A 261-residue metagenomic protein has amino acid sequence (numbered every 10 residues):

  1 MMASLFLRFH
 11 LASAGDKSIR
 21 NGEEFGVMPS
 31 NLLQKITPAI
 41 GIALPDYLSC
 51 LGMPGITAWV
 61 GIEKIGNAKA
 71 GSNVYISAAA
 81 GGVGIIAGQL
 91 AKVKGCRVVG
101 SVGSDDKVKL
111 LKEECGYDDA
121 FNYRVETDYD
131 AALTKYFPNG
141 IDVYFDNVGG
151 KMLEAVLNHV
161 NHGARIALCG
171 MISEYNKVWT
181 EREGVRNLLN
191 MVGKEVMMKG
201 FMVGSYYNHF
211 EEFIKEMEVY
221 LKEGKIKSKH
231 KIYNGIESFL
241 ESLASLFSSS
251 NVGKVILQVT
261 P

Functional and structural regions predicted by a protein language model:
M1-P261: Terminal helix/beta-alpha structural elements that buttress the NAD(P)+-binding lobe
